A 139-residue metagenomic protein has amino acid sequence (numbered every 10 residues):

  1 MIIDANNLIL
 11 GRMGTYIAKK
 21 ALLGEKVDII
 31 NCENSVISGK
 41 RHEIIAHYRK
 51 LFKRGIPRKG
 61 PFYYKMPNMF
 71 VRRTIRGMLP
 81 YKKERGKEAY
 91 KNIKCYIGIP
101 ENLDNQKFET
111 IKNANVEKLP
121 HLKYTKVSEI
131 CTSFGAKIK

Functional and structural regions predicted by a protein language model:
M1-K139: Ribosome-associated RNA-binding proteins
